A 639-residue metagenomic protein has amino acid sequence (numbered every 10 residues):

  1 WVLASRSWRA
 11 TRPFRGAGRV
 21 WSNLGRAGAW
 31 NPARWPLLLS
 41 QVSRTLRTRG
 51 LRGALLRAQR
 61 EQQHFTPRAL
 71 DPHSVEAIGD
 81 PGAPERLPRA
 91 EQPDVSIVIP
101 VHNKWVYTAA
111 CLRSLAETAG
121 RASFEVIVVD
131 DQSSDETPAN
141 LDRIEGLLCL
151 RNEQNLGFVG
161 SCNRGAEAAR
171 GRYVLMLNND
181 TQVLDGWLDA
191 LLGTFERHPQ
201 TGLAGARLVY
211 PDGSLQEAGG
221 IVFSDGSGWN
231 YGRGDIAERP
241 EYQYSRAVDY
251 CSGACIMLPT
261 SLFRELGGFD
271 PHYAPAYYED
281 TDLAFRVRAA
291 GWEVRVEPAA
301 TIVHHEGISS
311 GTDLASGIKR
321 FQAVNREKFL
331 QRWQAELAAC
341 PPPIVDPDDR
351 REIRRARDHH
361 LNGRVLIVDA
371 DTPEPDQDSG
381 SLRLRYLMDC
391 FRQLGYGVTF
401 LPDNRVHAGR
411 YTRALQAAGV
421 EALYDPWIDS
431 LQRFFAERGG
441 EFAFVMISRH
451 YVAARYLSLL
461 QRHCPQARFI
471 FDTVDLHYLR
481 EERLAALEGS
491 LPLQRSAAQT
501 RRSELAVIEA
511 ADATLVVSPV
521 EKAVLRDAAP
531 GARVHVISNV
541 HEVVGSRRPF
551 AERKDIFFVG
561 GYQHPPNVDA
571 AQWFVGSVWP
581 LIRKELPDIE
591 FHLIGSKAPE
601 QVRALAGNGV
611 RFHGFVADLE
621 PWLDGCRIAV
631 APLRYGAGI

Functional and structural regions predicted by a protein language model:
W1-G79, R86-E91: Boundary detector for helix-to-coil junctions that initiate low-complexity/charged tails
R113-S123: Short, acidic, metal-binding catalytic loop of nucleotide-sugar glycosyltransferases
D130-A139, Q154: A conserved acidic beta->alpha catalytic loop
N152-A169, N179, G186: Glycine-rich, basic loop-to-helix element that forms the pyrophosphate-binding segment of sugar-nucleotide handling
V174: Short aromatic/hydrophobic "clamp" motif used to bind/position activated sugar donors
T181-F223: Conserved donor NDP-sugar-binding/catalytic core segment of glycosyltransferases
P211, F223-D249, R264: Short, flexible, basic/aromatic active-site loop/helix in glycosyltransferases
D376, G380-R385, D389, F400 (+4 more regions): Conserved catalytic-core segment of nucleotide-activated headgroup transferases in glycan assembly
